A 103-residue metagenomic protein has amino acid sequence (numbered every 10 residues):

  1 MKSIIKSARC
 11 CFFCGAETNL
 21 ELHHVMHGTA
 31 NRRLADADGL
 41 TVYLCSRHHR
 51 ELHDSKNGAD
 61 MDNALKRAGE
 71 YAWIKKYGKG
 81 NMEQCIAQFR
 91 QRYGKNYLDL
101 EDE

Functional and structural regions predicted by a protein language model:
M1-K6, L100-E103: Arg/Lys-rich, low-complexity, intrinsically disordered N-terminal tails that contact nucleic acids
K2, E21-V25, T29, D62-R67: Residue-level signal for well-ordered alpha-helical segments
C10-T41: Histidine-centered nuclease catalytic patch
G15, S46-H49: Cys/His-coordinated zinc-binding microdomains
H23-H27, H48-H49, H53: Histidine (H) residue identity feature
R32-V42, R50-E103: Polybasic, low-complexity binding patches
